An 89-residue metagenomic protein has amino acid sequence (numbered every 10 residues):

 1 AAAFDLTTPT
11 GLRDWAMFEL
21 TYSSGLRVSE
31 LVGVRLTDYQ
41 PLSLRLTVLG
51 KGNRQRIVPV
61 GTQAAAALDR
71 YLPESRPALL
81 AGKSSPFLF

Functional and structural regions predicted by a protein language model:
A1-F89: Conserved catalytic core of the tyrosine transesterase superfamily
